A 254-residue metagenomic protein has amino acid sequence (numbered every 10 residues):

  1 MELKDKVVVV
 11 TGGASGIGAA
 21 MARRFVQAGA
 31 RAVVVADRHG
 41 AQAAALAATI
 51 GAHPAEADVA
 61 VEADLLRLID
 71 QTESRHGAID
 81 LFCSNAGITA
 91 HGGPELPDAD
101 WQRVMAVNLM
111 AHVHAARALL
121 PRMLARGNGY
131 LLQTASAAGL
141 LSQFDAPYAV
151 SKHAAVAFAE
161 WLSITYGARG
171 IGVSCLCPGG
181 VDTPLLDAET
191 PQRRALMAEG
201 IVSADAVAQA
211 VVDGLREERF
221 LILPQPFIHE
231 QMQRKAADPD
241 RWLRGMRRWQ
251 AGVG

Functional and structural regions predicted by a protein language model:
A14-S15: Conserved glycine-rich cofactor-binding loop
A30-A44: Conserved glycine-rich Rossmann-like NAD(P)H-binding loop of the short-chain dehydrogenase/reductase
G40, A57-R67, D98: The beta1-alpha1 cofactor-binding region of Rossmann-like NAD(H)/NADP(H)-dependent oxidoreductases
L66, I88-Q102, P147: Conserved mid-core segment of classical short-chain dehydrogenase/reductases
A116, S151-K152: Active-site helix of classical SDR
S136: Residue(s) in the substrate-gating loop at a strand-loop-helix junction that position the organic substrate next
C175, P191-Q231: C-terminal helical subdomain
